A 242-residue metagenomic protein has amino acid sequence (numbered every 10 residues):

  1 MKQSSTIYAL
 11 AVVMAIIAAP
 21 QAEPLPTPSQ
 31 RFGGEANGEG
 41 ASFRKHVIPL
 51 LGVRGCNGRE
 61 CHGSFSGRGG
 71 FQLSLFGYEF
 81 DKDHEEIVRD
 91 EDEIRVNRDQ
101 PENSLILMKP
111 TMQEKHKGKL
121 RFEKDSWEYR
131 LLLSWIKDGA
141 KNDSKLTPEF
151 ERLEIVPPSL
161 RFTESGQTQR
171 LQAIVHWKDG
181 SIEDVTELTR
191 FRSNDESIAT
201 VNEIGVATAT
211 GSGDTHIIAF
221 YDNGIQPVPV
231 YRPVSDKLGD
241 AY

Functional and structural regions predicted by a protein language model:
M1-S5: Positively charged n-region of N-terminal signal peptides that target proteins for export
T6-I7, R31: Serine/proline-rich low-complexity intrinsically disordered segments, especially terminal tails, linkers
I7-Y8, A36: Intrinsically disordered, low-complexity segments enriched in polar/charged small residues
Y8-A18: Bacterial N-terminal signal peptides
A19-Y242: Aromatic- and Gly/Pro-enriched helix-to-coil junctions and flexible linker segments
